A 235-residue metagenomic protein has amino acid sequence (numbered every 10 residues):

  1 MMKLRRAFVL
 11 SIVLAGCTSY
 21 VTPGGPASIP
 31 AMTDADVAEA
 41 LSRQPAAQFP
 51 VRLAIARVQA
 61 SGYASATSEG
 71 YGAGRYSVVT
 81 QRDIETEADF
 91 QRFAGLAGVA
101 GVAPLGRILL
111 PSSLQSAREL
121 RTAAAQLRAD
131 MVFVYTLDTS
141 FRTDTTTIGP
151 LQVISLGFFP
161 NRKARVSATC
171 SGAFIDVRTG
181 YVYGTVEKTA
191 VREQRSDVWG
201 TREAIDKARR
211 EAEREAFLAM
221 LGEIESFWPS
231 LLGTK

Functional and structural regions predicted by a protein language model:
M1-F8: Bacterial N-terminal signal peptides that target proteins for export
V13-G16: C-terminal motif of bacterial Sec signal peptides marking the signal peptidase cleavage site
T18-A103, L232-K235: A structural "domain/chain start" motif
T18-Q48, T139, P160-K235: C-terminal/domain-edge helix-coil "capping" segments
A60-Y63, L109-P111, D138-T143, V191-E193: Solvent-exposed loop/turn segments at secondary-structure junctions within structured extracellular/periplasmic domains
A66-S77, I148-K163, G200-I205: Glycine- and small hydrophobic-rich membrane-insertion segments that are intrinsically disordered in solution
G74-T80, L105-P111, L120-T122, R202-E211: Second-shell loop/turn segments in exported
L114-R178: Surface-exposed short loop/turn segments
